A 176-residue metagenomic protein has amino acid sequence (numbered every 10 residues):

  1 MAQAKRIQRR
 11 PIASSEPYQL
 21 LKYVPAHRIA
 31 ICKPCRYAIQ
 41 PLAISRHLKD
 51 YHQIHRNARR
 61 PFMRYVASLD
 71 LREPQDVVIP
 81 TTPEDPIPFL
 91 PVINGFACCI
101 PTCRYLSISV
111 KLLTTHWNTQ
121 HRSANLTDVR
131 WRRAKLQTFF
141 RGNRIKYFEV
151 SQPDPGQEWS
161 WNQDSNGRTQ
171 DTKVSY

Functional and structural regions predicted by a protein language model:
M1-Y176: Alpha-helical interaction/linker modules in multidomain eukaryotic proteins
